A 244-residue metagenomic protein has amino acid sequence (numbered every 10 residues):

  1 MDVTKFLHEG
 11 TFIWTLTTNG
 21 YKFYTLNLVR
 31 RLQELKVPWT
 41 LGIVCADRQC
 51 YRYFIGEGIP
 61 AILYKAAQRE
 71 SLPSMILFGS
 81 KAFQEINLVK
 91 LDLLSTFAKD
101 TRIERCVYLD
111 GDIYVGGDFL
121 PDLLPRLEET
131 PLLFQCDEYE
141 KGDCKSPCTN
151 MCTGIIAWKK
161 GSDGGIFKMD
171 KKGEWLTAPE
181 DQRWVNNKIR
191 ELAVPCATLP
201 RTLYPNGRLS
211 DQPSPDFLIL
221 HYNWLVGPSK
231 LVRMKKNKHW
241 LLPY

Functional and structural regions predicted by a protein language model:
M1-L26: N-proximal low-complexity "stem/linker" segments adjacent to membrane-targeting elements
R31-W39: Short, acidic, metal-binding catalytic loop of nucleotide-sugar glycosyltransferases
T40-D47, V107, L133, L199 (+1 more regions): Short, hydrophobic beta-strand segments that form beta-sheet elements in well-ordered domains
C45-Y51, A67, G117-F119, Y139 (+2 more regions): Short, polar loop motifs at secondary-structure junctions
Q49-R102: Active-site-proximal specificity loops/subdomain of glycosyltransferases
Y51-E57, L124-L127, Q212-S214: Short loop/helix-cap segments at secondary-structure boundaries that form the rim of catalytic
I86-C144, N150, A157-G164: GT-A fold catalytic core of metal-dependent nucleotide-sugar glycosyltransferases, centered on the diacidic
T153-Y244: Catalytic core and acceptor-binding pocket of nucleotide-sugar-dependent glycosyltransferases
